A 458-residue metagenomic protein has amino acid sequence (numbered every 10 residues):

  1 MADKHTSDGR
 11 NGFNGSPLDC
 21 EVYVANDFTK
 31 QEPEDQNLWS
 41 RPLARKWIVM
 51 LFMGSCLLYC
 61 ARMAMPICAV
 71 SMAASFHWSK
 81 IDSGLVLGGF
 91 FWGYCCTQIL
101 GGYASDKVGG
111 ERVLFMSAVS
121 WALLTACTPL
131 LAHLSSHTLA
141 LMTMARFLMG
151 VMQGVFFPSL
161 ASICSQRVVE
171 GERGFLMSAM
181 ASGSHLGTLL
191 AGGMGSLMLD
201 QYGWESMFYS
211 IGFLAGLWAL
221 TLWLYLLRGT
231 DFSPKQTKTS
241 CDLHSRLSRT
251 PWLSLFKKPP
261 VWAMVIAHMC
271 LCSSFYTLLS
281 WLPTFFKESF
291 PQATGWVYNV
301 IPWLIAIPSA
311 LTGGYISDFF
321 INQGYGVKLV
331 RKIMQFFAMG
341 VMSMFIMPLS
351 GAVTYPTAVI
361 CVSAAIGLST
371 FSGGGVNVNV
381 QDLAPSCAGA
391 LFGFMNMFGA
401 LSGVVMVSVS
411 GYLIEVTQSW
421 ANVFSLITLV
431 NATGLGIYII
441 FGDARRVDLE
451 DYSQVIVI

Functional and structural regions predicted by a protein language model:
A2-C60: Cytosolic juxtamembrane N-terminal segment immediately preceding the first transmembrane helix of multi-pass
K46-K80, L278-P283: Extracytoplasmic
M63, F90-I99, G154, T188-L189 (+3 more regions): Residue-level signature of mid-helix packing/kink "hotspots" within the transmembrane helices of 12-pass Major
M65-P66, K258-G314, G373, N377: Extracytoplasmic gate region of multi-pass secondary transporters
V119-S136, G340-V353: C-terminal ends and interior cores of transmembrane alpha-helices in multi-pass membrane transporters/permeases
L124, T138-V155, F345, P356-G373: Hydrophobic core of transmembrane alpha-helices in multi-pass small-molecule transporters, especially MFS/SLC-type
T143-S184: Cytoplasmic helix-loop-helix junction between adjacent transmembrane helices in 12-TM secondary transporters
M180-D231: Helix-loop-helix hairpin linking two adjacent transmembrane segments in secondary transporters
